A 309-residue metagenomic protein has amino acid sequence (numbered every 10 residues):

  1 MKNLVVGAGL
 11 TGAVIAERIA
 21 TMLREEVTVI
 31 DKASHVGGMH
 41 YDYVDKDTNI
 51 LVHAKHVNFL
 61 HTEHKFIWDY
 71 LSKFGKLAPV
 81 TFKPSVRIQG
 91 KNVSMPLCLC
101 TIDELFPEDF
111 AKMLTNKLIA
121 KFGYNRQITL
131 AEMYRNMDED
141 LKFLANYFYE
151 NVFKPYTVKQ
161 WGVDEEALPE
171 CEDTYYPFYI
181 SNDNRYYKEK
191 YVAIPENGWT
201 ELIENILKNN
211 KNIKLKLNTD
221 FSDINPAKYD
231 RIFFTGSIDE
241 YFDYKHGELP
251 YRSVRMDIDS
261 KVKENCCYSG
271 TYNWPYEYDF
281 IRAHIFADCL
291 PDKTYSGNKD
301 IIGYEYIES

Functional and structural regions predicted by a protein language model:
K2-V29: N-terminal Rossmann-like FAD-binding beta1-loop-alpha1 element of flavoenzymes
V6-A8, I30-K32, L60-E63, N151 (+3 more regions): Short His-Asn-centered micro-motif
A20-K46: Glycine-rich FAD pyrophosphate-binding loop
M22, T219-S309: Mid-domain catalytic core of redox enzymes that form a hydrophobic substrate pocket/lid adjacent to a catalytic redox
T28, A78, K214-N218: General small-molecule cofactor/ligand-binding pocket signal
H40-Y43, L97-L99, Y229: Short aromatic-enriched loop/helix-cap "lid" or pocket-rim segments at secondary-structure transitions that line
D47-Y124: Dinucleotide-binding Rossmann-like beta1-alpha1 core, especially the glycine-rich loop that anchors the ADP
K91, T101-Y229, E240-F242: Active-site/ligand-binding neighborhood in enzyme catalytic cores
